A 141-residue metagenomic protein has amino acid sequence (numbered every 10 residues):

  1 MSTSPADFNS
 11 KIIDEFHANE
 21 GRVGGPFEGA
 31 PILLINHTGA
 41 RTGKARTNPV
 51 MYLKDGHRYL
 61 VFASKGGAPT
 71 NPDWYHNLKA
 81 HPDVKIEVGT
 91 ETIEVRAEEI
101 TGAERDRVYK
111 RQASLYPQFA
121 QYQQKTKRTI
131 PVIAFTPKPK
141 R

Functional and structural regions predicted by a protein language model:
M1-P31, R141: Extreme N-terminal tail/first-helix region
S4, F8, P26, A45 (+4 more regions): Soluble, non-transmembrane catalytic domains of enzymes that act on hydrophobic metabolites at membranes
N19-G21, T47, A120: A generic local structural motif
G24-G25, M51, H76: Short secondary-structure boundary/capping segments
A30-S64: Short beta-strand segments
L34, A134-T136: Short, well-ordered beta-strand micro-motif
S64-F119, K125-T129, P137-K138: Short, structured beta-strand-loop surface elements
